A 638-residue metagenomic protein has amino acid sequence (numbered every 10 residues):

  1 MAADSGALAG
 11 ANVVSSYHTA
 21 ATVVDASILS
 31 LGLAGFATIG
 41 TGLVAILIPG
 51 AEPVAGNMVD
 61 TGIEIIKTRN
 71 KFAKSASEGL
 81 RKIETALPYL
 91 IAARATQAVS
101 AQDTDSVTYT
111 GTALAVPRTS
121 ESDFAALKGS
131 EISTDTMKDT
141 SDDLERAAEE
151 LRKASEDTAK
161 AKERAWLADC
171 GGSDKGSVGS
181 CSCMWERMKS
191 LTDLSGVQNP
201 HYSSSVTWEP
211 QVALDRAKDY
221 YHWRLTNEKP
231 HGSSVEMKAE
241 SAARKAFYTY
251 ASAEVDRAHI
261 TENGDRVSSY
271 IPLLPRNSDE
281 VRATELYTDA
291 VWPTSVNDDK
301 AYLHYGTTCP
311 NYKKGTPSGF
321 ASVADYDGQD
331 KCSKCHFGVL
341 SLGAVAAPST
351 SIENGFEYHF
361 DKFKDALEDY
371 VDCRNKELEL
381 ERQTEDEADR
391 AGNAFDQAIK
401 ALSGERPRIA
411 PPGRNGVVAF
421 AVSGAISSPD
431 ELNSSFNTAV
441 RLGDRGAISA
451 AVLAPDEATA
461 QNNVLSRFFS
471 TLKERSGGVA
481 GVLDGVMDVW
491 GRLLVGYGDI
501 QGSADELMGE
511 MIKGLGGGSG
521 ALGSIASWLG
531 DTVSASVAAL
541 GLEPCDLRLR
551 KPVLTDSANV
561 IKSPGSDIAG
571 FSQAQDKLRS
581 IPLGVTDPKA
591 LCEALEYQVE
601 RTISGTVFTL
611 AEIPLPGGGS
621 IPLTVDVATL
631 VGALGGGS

Functional and structural regions predicted by a protein language model:
M1-L43: Alpha-helical assembly-interface signal, strongest on the long, hydrophobic N-terminal helix that forms
T19-V23, K153, D157, D327-D330: Polyanion-binding and phosphate-handling cores
L29-Y302, T307, D325, H336-S638: Long, compositionally biased low-complexity segments
T307-K314: Acidic glycine-/aspartate-rich tracts in secreted/extracellular proteins
S318-F337: A short, charged, amphipathic alpha-helix used as a generic interaction element across diverse proteins
